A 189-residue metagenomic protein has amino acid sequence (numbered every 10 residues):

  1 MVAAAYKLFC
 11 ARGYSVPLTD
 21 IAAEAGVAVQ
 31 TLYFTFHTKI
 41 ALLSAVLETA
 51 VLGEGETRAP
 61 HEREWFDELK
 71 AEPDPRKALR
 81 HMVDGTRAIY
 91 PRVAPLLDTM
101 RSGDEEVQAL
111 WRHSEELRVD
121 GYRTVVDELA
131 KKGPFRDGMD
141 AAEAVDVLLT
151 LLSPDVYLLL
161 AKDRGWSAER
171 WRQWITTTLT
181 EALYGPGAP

Functional and structural regions predicted by a protein language model:
A4, L8-A41, A45: Helix-turn-helix
A4-A11, E64-E68, L96, V147 (+2 more regions): Solvent-exposed, amphipathic alpha-helical segments
P17, D98-M100, D137-G138, L159: Short, hydrophobic secondary-structure boundary micro-motifs
K39-A41, A45, E56-P91, V145: Hydrophobic alpha-helical connector segments
H61-W65, M100-V107, M139: Short linear capping/connector segments at secondary-structure termini
H81-T99, V107-K132, A142-D146: Amphipathic alpha-helical packing segments from all-alpha helical-bundle domains
A130-T178, P189: Hydrophobic/aromatic-rich alpha-helical bundle segments in the mid-to-C-terminal region
